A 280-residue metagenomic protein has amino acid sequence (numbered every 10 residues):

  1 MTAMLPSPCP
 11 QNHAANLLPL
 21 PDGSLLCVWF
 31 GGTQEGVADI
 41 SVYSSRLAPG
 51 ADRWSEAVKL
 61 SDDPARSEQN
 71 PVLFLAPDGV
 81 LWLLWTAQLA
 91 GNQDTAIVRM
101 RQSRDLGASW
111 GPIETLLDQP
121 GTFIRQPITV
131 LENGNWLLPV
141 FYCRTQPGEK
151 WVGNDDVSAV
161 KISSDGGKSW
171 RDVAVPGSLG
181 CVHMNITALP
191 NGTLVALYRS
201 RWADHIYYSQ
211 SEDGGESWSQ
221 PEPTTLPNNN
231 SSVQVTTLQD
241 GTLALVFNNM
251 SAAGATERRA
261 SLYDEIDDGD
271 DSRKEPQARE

Functional and structural regions predicted by a protein language model:
M1-E280: Asp-box/BNR beta-propeller blade signature and adjacent active/binding-site loops in extracellular glycan-interacting
